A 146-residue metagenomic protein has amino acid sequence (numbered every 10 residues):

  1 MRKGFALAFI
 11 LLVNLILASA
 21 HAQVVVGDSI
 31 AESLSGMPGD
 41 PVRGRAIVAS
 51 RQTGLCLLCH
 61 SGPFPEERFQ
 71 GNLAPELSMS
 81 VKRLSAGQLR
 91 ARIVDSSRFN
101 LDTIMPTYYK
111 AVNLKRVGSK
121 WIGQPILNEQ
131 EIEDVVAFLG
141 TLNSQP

Functional and structural regions predicted by a protein language model:
M1-G4: Positively charged n-region of N-terminal signal peptides that target proteins for export
L7-I16: Bacterial N-terminal signal peptides
A18-A22: Boundary at the C-terminal end of the N-terminal hydrophobic targeting segment
V24-R51, P146: Electrostatic cytochrome c docking/interface patches
L34-P38, L57, S61-D95, I104-G118: Gly/Gly-Pro-rich "capping" loops immediately C-terminal to redox-active cysteine motifs in periplasmic/lumenal
A49, K82, V94-R98, A137-S144: Sec-exported extracytoplasmic/periplasmic mature domains
R51-L55, E131: Short pre-active-site segment immediately N-terminal to redox-active cysteine/selenocysteine motifs in thiol-based
R92, K110-P146: C-terminal capping alpha-helices of c-type cytochrome domains
